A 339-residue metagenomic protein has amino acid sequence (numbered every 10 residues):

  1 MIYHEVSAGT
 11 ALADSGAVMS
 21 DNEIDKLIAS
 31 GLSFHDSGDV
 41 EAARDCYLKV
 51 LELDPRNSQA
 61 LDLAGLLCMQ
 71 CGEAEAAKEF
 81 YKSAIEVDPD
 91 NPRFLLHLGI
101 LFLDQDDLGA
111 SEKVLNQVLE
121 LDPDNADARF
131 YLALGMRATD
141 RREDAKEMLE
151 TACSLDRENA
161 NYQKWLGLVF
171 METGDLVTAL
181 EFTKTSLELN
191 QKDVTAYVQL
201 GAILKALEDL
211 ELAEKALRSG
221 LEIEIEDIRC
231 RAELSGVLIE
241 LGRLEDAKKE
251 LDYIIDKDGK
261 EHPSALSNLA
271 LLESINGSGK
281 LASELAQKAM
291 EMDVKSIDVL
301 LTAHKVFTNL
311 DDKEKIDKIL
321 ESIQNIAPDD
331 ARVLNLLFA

Functional and structural regions predicted by a protein language model:
E23, N57, N91, N125 (+6 more regions): Residue-level recognition of tetratricopeptide repeat
E23-L53, L66-Q70, I100, D104 (+1 more regions): Alpha-helical segment of the N-proximal tetratricopeptide repeat
D36-S37, Q70-C71, D104, A138-T139 (+5 more regions): Register position in tetratricopeptide repeats
L53, V87, L121, L155 (+5 more regions): Structural marker of alpha-solenoid helical repeat scaffolds
